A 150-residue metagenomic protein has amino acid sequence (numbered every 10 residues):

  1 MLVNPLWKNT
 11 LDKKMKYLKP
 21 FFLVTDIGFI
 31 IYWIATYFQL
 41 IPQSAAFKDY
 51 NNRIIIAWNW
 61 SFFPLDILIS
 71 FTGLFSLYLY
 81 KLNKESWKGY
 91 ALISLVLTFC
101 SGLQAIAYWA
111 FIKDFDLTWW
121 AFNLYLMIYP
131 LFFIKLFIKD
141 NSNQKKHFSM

Functional and structural regions predicted by a protein language model:
L2-F29, I54: Cytosolic juxtamembrane helix and N-cap/initiation of the first transmembrane helix
L18-Y37, I93-S101, Y129: Alpha-helical transmembrane segments of multi-pass integral membrane proteins
T25-L68: Hydrophobic transmembrane helix segments
F38-S44, L103-D114: Juxtamembrane "helix-exit" motif on the non-cytosolic side of transmembrane helices
K48-I55, I112-Y125: Non-cytosolic membrane-interface motifs at loop->transmembrane helix junctions
D66, G89-A107, N123-P130: Hydrophobic alpha-helical membrane segments
F71-L92: Juxtamembrane helix-break-helix junctions at the cytosolic face of small multi-pass alpha-helical membrane proteins
M127-H147: Membrane-water interface at the C-terminal end of transmembrane alpha helices
